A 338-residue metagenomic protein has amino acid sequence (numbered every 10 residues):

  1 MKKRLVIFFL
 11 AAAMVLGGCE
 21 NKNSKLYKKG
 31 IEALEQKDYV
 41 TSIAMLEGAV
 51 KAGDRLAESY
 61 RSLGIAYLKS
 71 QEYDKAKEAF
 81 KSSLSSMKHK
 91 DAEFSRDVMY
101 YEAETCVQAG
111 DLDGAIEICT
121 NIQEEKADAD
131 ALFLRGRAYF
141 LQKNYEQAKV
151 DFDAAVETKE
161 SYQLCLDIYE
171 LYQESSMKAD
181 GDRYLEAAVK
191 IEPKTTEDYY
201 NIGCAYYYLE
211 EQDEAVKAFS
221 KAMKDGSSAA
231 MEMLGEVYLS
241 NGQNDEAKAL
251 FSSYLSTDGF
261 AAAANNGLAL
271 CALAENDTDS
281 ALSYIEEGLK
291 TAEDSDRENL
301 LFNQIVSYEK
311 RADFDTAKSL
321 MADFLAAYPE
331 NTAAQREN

Functional and structural regions predicted by a protein language model:
S24-K25, E58, A92-D97, D130 (+7 more regions): Start-of-helix register in tetratricopeptide repeats
E35-Q36, K69, Q108-A109, L141-Q142 (+5 more regions): Register position in tetratricopeptide repeats
D54, K88, K126-A127, K159-E160 (+5 more regions): Short coil turns that delineate tetratricopeptide repeat
S62, F94-Y101, L134, D167-E170 (+5 more regions): Canonical tetratricopeptide repeat
